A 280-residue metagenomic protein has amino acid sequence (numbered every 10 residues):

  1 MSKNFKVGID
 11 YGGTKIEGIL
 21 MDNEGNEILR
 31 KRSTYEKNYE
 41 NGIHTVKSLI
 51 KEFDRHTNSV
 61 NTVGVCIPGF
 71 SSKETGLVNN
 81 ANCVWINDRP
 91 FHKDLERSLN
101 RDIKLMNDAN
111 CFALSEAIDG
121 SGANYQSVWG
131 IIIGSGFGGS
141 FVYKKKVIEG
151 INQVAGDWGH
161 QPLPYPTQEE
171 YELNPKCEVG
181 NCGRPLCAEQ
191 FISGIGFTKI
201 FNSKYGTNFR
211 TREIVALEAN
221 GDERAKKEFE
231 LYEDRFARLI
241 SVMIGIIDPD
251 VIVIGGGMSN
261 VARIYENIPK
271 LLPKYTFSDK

Functional and structural regions predicted by a protein language model:
M1-T62, S71-T75, K93-I103, E116-Y125 (+1 more regions): ATP-binding/phosphotransfer module of carbohydrate and carboxylate kinases, centering on a glycine-rich
D10, D108, G134: Active-site glycine-centered loops adjacent to acidic/histidine catalytic or metal-binding residues that shape
R30-R32, A81, G150: Residue-level detector of high-confidence beta-strand sites
G76-N87: A charged helix-plus-loop insertion that forms the helical arch/lid used to bind and gate nucleic-acid substrates
L105-A109, A113: Short loop/edge segments at beta-strand edges and connector loops that shape dinucleotide/nucleotide cofactor-binding
Y125-C187: Glycine-rich phosphate-binding loop of actin/hexokinase-like ATP-binding domains
